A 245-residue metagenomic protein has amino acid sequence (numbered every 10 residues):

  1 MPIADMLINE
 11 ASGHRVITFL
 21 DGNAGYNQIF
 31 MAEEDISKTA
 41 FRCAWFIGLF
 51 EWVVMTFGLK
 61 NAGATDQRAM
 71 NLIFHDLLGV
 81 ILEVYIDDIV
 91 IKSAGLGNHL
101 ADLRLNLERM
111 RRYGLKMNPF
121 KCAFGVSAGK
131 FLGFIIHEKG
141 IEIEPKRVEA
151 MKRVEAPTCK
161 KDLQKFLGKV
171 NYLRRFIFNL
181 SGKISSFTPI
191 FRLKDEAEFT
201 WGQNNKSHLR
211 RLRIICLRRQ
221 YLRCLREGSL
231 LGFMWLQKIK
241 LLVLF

Functional and structural regions predicted by a protein language model:
M1-F245: Retroelement reverse transcriptase polymerase core
